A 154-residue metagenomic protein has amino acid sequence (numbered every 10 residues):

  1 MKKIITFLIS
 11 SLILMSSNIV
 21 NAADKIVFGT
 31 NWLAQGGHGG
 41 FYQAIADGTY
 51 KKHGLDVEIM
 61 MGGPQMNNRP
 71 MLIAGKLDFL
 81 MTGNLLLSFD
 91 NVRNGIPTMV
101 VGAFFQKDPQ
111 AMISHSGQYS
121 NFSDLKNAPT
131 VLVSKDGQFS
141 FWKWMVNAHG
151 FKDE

Functional and structural regions predicted by a protein language model:
M1-I4: Positively charged n-region of N-terminal signal peptides that target proteins for export
T6-S16: Bacterial N-terminal signal peptides
N18-A22: Sec/Tat signal peptide C-region and signal peptidase I cleavage site
K25-E154: Short, glycine-/small- and polar/acidic-enriched structural segments that line small-molecule recognition paths
